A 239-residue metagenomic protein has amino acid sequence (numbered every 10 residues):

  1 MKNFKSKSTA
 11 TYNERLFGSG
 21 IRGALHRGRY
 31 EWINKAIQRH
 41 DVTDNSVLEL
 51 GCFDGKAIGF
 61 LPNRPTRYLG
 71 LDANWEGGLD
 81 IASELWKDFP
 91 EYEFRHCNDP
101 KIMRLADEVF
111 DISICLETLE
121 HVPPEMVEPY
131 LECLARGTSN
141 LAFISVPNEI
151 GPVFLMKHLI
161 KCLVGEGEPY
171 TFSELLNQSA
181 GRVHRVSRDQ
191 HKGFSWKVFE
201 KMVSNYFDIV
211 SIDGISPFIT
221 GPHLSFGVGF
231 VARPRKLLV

Functional and structural regions predicted by a protein language model:
F4-G28, A73, H96, P100-K101 (+1 more regions): S-adenosyl-L-methionine-dependent methyltransferase catalytic module, highlighting the catalytic core
H26-A36: A short, well-structured juxtamembrane/interface segment
N34-D41, N45-F154, V228-L237: Conserved SAM-binding loop
